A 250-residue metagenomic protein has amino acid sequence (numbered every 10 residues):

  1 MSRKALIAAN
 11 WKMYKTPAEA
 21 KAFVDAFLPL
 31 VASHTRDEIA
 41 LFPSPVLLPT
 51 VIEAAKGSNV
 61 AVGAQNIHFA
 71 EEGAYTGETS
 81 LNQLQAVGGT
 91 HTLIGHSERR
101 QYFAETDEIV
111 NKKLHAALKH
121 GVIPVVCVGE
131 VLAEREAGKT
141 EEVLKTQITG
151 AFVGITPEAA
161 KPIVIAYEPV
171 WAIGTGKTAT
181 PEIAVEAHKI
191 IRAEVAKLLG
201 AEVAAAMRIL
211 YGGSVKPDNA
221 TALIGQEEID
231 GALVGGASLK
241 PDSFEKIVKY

Functional and structural regions predicted by a protein language model:
M1-Y250: Active-site loop-to-helix "anion-binding N-cap" substructures in soluble metabolic enzymes
